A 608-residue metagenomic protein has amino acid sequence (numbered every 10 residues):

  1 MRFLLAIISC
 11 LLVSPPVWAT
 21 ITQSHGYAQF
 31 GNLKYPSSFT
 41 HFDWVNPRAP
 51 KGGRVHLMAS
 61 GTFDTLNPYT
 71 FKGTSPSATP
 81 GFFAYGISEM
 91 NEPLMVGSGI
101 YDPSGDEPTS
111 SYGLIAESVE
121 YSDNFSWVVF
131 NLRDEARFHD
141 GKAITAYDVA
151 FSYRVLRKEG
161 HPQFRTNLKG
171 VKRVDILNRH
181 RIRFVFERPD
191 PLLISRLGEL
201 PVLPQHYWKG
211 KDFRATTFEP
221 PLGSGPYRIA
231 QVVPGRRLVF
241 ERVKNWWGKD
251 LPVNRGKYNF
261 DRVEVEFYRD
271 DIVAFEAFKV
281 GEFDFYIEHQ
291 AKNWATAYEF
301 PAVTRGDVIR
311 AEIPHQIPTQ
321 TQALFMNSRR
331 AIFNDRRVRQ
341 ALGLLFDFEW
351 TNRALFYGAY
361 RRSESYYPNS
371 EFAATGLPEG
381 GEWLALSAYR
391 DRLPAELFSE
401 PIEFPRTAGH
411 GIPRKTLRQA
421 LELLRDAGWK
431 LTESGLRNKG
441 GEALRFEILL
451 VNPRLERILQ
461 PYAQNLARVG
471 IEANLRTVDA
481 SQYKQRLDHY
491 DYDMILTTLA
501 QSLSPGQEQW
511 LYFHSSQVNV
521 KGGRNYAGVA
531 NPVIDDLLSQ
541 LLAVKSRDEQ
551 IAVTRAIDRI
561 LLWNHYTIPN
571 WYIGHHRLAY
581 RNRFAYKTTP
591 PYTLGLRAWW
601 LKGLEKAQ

Functional and structural regions predicted by a protein language model:
T20-N124, R154, L222: N-terminal lobe/hinge region of extracytoplasmic solute-binding protein
Q23, H41, T62-Y85, D106-P108 (+7 more regions): A structural "hinge/loop" feature
V45-P50, T70, T74-A84, S118-P162 (+6 more regions): Aromatic- and charge-enriched surface segment that lines or borders ligand/interaction sites
A59-G61, V233-L238, R242, L344-F404 (+4 more regions): Detector for C-terminal structural segments
P76-G81, Y85-D106, S110-G113, R154 (+6 more regions): Gly/Pro-rich hinge or "lid" segments in bacterial periplasmic/extracellular proteins
N131, R165-K209, S224-V233, P378-R392: Surface-exposed binding/hinge segments that line and control ligand-binding clefts or catalytic entry sites
R133, A215, G248-E299, Q340 (+4 more regions): Ligand-site clamp/hinge motif
R173-I176, A230-E241, E266-R330, R337-A341 (+3 more regions): Extracellular/periplasmic solute-recognition and catalytic clefts
